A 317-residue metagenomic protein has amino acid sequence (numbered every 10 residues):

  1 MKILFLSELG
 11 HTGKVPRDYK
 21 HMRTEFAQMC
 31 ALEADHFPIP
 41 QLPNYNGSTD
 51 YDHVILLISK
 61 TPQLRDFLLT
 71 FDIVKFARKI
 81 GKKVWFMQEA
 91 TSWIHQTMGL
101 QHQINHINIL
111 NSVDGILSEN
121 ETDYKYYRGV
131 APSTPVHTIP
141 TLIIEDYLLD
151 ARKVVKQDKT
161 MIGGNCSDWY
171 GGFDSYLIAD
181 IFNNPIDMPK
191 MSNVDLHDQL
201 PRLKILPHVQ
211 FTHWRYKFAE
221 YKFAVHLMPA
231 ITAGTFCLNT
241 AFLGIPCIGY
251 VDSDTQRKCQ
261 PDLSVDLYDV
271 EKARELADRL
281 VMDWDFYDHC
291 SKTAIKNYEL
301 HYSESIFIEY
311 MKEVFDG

Functional and structural regions predicted by a protein language model:
L4, H36-D114, S118-Y127: Extended catalytic core of nucleotide-activated donor transferases of GT-like folds
K14-T24, E145-F211: Conserved catalytic-core segment of nucleotide-activated headgroup transferases in glycan assembly
D114-R128, P132-L149: Donor nucleotide-sugar binding/catalytic pocket of nucleotide-sugar-dependent glycosyltransferases
Q210-K222, F242: Short acidic alpha-helix that forms the nucleotide-activated donor recognition element in Leloir-type transferases
R215, C237-L243, Q256: Short alpha-helical segment that forms part of, or immediately flanks, the ligand-binding pocket in carbohydrate-active
A219-T232, I245: Acidic donor-binding loop of glycosyltransferase active sites
Q256-D278: Change "using UDP/GDP/dTDP sugars" to "using nucleotide sugars
E271, M282-D316: A charged, aromatic-enriched C-terminal amphipathic alpha-helix characteristic of glycosyltransferases across folds
